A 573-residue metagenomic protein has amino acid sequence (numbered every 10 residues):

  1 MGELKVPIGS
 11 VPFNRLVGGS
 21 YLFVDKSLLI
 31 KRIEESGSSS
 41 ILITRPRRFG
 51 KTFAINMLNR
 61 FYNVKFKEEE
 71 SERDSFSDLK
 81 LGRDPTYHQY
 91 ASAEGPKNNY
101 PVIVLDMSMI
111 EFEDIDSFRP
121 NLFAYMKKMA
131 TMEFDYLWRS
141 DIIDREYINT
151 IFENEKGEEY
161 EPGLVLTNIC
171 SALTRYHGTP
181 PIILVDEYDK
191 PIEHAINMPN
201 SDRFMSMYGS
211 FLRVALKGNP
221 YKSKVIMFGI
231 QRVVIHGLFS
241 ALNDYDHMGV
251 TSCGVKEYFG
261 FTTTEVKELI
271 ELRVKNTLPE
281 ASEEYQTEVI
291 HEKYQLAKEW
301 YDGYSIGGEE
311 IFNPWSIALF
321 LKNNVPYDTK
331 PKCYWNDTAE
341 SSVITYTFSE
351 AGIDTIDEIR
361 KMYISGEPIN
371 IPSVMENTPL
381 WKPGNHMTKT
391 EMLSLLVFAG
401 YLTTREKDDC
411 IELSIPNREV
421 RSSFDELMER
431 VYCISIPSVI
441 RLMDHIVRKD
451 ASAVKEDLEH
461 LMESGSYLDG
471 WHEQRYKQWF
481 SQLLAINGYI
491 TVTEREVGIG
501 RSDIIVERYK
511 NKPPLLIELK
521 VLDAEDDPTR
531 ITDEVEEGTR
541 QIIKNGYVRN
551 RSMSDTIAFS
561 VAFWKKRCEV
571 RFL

Functional and structural regions predicted by a protein language model:
M1-Y87, L461: Walker A/P-loop-proximal flanking segment of P-loop NTPase domains
I8-R15, V104-G163, K190-H194: Conserved P-loop NTPase mechanochemical-coupling segment
G9, D25, K31, F66-D135: P-loop NTPase motor core
A130, V165-T174, R203-S223, K544-V548: Substrate-engagement module of ASCE P-loop NTPases
K217-K222, V233-T251: Short regulatory helix/loop adjacent to the ATP-binding pocket of P-loop NTPases
G237-S240, M248-K322, Y363: Amphipathic alpha-helical segments of the small helical/lid subdomains adjacent to P-loop NTPase cores
Y245-D246, I311-R540, K544-G546, E569-L573: Extended alpha-helical interface modules used as scaffolds for assembling large macromolecular complexes
N550, S554-L573: Domain-level recognition of nuclease-like catalytic cores that cleave nucleotide substrates
